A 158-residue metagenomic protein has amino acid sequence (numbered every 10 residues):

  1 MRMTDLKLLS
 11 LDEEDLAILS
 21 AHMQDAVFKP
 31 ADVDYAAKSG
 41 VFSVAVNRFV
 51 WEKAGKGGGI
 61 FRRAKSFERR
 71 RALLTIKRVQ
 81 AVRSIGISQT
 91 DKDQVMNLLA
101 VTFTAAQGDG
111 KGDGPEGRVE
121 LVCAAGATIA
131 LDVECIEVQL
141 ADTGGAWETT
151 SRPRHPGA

Functional and structural regions predicted by a protein language model:
M1-D25, S43, K92, H155-A158: Eukaryotic intrinsically disordered, low-complexity regulatory linkers and tails enriched in Ser/Thr/Pro
A17-V27, I85-L121, I129-A141: Intrinsic, low-complexity N-terminal interaction/targeting segments
A26-R83: Short, well-structured hydrophobic secondary-structure segments
G40-V46, V119-C123, L131: Short, structured motif recognition centered on aromatic/hydrophobic residues
R70-A72, A127-L131: Short beta-strand segments
T75-V82, G108-R118, T150-R154: Short C-terminal domain-edge/linker segments immediately following a structured domain
Q139-A158: Charge-rich, low-complexity linker and terminal segments
